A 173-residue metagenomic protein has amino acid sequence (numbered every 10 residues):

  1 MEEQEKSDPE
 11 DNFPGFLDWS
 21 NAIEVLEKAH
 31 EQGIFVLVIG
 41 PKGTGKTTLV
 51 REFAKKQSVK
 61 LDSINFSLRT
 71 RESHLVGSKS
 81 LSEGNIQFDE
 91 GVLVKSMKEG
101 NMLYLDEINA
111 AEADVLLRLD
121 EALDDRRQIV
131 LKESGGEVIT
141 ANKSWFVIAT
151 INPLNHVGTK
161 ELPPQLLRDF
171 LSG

Functional and structural regions predicted by a protein language model:
M1-G173: AAA+ P-loop NTPase catalytic core and its hallmark functional loops
